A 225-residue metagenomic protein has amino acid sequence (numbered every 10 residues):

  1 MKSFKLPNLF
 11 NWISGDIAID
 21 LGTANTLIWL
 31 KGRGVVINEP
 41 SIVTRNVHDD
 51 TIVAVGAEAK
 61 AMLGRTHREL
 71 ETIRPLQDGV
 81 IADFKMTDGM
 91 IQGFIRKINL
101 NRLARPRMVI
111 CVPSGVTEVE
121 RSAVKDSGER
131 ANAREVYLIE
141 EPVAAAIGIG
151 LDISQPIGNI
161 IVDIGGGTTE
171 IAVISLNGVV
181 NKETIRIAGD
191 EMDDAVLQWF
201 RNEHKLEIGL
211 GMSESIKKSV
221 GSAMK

Functional and structural regions predicted by a protein language model:
M1-I164, A172-K225: Nucleotide/phosphate-binding catalytic cleft detector across ATP-hydrolyzing and phosphate-transferring enzymes
T169: Metal-dependent DNA phosphodiester-chemistry modules and their immediately adjacent helices/loops in DNA-processing
